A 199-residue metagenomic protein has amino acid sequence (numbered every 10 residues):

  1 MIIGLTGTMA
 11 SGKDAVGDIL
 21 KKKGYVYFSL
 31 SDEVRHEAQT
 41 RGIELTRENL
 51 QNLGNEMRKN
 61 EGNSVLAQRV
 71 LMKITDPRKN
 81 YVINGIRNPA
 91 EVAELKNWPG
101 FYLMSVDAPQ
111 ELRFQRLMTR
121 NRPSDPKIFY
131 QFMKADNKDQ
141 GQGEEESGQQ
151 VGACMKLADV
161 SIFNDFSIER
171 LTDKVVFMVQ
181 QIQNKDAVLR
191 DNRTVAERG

Functional and structural regions predicted by a protein language model:
T8, L20: P-loop (Walker A) phosphate-binding loop of NTP-binding proteins
S11: ATP-binding Walker
D14: Walker A/P-loop
K21-K23, W98-P99, L157-A158: Short, structured coil segments at secondary-structure junctions
V26-N97, S124-P126, Y130-K134: ATP-dependent small-molecule kinase phosphotransfer cores that center on conserved nucleotide phosphate-binding segments
S64-V65, R120-K174, M178-Q181: Small-molecule kinase domains that catalyze NTP-dependent phosphoryl transfer to phosphate-bearing small molecules
N84-G85, L95-K127, F163: Conserved phosphate-donor/acceptor-positioning beta-strand/loop module used by diverse small-molecule
